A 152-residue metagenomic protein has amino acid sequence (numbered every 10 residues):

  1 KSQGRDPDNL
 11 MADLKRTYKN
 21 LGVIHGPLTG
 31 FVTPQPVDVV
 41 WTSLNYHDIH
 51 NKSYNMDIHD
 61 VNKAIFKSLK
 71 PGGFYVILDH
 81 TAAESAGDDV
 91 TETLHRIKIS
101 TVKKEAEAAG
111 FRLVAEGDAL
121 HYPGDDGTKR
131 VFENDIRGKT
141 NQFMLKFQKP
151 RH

Functional and structural regions predicted by a protein language model:
Q3-F31: S-adenosyl-L-methionine
F31-W41: A short acidic, Gly/Pro-enriched loop at the edge of an enzyme's catalytic core that lines a small-molecule cofactor
T42-Y46, N51: A short beta-strand submotif of the Rossmann-like class I SAM-dependent methyltransferase core that lines
N45-Y46, T81-E84, H121: Short "lid" loop at the C-terminus of a central beta-strand within the Rossmann-like core of SAM-dependent
M56-P71: A short glycine-rich, Lys/Arg-flanked "PGG" loop and its adjoining helix->strand segment in the class I
G72-H80: Conserved beta-strand signature within the Rossmann-like core of class I S-adenosyl-L-methionine
D88-E116: Conserved Class I S-adenosyl-L-methionine
A109, G124-H152: Core SAM-dependent methyltransferase catalytic element
